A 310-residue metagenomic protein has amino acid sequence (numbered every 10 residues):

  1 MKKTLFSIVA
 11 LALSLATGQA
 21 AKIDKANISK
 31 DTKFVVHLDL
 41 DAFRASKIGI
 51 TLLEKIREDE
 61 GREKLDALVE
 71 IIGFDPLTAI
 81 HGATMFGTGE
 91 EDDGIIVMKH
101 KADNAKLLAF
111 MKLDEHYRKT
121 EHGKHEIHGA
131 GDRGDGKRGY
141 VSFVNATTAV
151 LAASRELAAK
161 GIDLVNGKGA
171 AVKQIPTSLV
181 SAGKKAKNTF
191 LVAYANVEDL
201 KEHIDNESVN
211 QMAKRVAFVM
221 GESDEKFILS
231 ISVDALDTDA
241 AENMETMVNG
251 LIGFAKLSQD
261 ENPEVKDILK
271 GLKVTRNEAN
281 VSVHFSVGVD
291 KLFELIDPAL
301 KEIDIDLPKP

Functional and structural regions predicted by a protein language model:
K2-A10: Sec-dependent signal peptide recognition, specifically the positively charged N-region followed immediately by
V9-G18: Hydrophobic h-region of N-terminal signal peptides that target proteins for export in Gram-negative bacteria
A20-G129, G134-G136, P176-N210, T246-G271 (+2 more regions): Structural boundary/hinge residues at secondary-structure and domain interfaces
A42, E222, A235-D239, V287-K291: Beta-strand elements of well-folded, non-transmembrane domains
M85, G139-F143, K214-E222: Broad, structure-driven detector of short, well-ordered beta-strand segments within folded domains
D132-V165, S223-K226, K273-D290: A short, solvent-exposed beta-edge/loop patch
K137-K201: A conserved glycine-rich beta-strand in the N-terminal activation segment of trypsin-fold
Q211-T238: Helix-loop elements that line ligand-binding/catalytic pockets
